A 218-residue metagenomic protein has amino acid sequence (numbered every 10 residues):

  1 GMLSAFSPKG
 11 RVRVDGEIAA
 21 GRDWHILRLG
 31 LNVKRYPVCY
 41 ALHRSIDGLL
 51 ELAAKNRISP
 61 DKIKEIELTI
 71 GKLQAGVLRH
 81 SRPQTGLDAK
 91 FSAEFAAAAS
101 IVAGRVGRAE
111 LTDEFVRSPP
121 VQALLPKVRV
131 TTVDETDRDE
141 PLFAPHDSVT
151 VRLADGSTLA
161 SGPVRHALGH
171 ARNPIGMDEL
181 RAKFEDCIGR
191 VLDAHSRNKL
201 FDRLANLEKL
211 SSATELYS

Functional and structural regions predicted by a protein language model:
G1-S218: Terminal-appendage/accessory-domain detector
